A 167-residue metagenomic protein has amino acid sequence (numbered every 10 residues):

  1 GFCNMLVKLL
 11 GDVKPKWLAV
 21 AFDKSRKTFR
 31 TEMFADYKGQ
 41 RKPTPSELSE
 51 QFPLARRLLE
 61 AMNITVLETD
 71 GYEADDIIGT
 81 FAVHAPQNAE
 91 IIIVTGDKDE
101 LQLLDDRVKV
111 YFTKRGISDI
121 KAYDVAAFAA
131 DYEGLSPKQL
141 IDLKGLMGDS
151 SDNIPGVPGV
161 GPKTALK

Functional and structural regions predicted by a protein language model:
G1-T65, R115: Domain-level signal for Mg2+-assisted phosphodiester chemistry and nucleotide/NA-binding surfaces in nucleic-acid
G39-K167: Extended two-metal-dependent nuclease catalytic cores across DNA- and RNA-processing enzymes
